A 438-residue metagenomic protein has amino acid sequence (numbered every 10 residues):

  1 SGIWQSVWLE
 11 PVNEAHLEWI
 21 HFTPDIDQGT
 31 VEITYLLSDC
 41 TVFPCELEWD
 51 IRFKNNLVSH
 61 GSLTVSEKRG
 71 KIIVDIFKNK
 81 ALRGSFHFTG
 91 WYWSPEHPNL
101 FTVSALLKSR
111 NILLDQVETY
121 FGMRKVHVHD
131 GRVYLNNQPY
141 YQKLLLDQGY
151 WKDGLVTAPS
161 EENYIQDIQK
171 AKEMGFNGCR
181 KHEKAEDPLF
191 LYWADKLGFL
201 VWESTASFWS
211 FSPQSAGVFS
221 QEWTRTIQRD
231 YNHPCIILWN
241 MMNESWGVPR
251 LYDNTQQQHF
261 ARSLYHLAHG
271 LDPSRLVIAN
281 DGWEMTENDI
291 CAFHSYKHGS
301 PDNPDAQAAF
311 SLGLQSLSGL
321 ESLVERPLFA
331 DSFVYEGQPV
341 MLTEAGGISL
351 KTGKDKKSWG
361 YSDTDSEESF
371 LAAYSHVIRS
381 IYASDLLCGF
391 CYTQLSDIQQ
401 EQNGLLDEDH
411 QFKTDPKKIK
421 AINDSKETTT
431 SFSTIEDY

Functional and structural regions predicted by a protein language model:
S1-K181, P188, W193, L197 (+6 more regions): Secreted/periplasmic carbohydrate-active enzymes, especially glycoside hydrolases
I168, G178-H410, K418-A421, F432-E436: Substrate-binding/catalytic cleft of secreted carbohydrate-active enzymes, primarily glycoside hydrolases
